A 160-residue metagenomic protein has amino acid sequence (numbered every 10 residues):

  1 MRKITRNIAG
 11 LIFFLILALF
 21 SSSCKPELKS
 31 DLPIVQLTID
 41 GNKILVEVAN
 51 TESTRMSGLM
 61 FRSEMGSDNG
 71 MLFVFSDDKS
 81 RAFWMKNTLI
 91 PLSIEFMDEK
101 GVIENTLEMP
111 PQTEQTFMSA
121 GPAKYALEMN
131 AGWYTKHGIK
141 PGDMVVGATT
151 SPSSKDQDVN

Functional and structural regions predicted by a protein language model:
M1-R2, K25: N-terminal hydrophobic targeting signals that begin at the initiator methionine
R2-L11: Bacterial N-terminal signal peptides that target proteins for export
G10-A18: Hydrophobic helical h-region of N-terminal Sec-dependent signal peptides in bacterial secretory/periplasmic proteins
L19-S23: C-terminal motif of bacterial Sec signal peptides marking the signal peptidase cleavage site
K25-N160: Compact, glycine-rich, soluble single-domain proteins
